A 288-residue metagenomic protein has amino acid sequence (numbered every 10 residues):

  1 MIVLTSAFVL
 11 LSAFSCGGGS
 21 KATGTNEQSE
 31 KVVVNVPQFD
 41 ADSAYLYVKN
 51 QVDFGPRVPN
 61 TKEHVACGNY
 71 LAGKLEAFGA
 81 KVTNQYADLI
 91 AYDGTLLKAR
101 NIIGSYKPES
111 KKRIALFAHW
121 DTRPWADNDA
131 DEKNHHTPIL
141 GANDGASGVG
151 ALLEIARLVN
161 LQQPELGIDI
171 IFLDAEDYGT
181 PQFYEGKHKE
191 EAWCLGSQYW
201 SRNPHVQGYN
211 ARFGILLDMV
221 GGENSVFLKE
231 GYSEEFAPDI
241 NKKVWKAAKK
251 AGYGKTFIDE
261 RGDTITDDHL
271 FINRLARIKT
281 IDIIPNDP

Functional and structural regions predicted by a protein language model:
S12-S15: C-terminal motif of bacterial Sec signal peptides marking the signal peptidase cleavage site
G18, A22-C67, F78, P288: N-terminal capping segment at the start of a domain
E30-Q38, D53-K62, L89-Y92, H135-G145 (+4 more regions): Second-shell loop/turn segments in exported
P56-E109: A non-catalytic alpha/beta surface segment that caps or lines the substrate-entry region of metallo-dependent hydrolase
R57-P59, D88-A91, E109-S110, W120-P124 (+4 more regions): Solvent-exposed loop/turn segments at secondary-structure junctions within structured extracellular/periplasmic domains
L96, F213, V220-P288: Active-site-adjacent substrate-binding region of metalloamidase/peptidase-like peptide-processing proteins
I103, R113-A118, G141, D169-F172 (+2 more regions): Structural recognition of the beta-strand scaffold that forms the well-ordered cores of secreted hydrolase catalytic
H136-D239: Acidic/histidine-rich catalytic neighborhood of metal-dependent amide-processing enzymes
